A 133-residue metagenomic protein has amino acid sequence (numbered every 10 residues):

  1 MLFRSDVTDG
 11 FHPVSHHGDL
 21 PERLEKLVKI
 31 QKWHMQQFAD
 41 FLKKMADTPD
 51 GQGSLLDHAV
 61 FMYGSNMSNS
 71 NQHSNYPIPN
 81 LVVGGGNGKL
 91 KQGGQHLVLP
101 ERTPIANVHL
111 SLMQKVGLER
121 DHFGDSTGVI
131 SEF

Functional and structural regions predicted by a protein language model:
M1-F133: Ligand-binding pockets and gating/stacking loops
